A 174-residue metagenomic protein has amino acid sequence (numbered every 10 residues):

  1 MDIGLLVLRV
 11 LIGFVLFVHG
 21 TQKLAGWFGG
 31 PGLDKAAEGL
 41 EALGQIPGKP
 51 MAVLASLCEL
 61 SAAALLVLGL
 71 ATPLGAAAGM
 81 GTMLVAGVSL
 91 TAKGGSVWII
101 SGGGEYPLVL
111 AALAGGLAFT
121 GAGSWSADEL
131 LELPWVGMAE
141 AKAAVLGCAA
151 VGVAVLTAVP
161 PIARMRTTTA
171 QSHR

Functional and structural regions predicted by a protein language model:
M1-F28, K49, T72-R174: Extended, low-polarity transmembrane helix blocks
G13-F14, G39, S56: Residue-level recognition of specific faces of alpha-helices
G26-M51: Membrane-interface interhelical connector segments
P50-C58: Short hydrophobic alpha-helical membrane-embedded segments
L57-V67: Hydrophobic, membrane-inserted alpha-helices
